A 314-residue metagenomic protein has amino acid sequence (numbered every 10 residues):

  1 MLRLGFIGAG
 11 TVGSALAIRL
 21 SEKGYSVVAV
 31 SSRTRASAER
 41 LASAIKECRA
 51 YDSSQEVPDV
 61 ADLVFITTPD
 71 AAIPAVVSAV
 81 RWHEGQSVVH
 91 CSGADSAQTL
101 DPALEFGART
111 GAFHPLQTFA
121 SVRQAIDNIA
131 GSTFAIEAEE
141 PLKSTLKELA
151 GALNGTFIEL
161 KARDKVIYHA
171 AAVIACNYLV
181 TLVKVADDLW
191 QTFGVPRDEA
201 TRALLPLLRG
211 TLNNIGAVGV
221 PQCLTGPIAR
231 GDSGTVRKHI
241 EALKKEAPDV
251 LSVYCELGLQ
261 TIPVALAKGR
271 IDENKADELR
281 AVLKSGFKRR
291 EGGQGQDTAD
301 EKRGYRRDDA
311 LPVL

Functional and structural regions predicted by a protein language model:
M1-E56, P312: NAD(P)+-binding Rossmann beta1-loop-alpha1 motif at the extreme N-terminus of oxidoreductases
L2, Q86, S132: Nucleotide donor/acceptor-binding cores
G5-F6, I66, I136: Hydrophobic Val/Ile/Leu positions in short beta-strands of Rossmann-like dinucleotide-binding domains
Y25-S26, A108, G155, V195: Short phosphate-binding/catalytic loops that engage adenosine nucleotides
R35, E39, I45-Q124: Rossmann-like NAD(P)(H) cofactor-binding subdomain of soluble oxidoreductases
R40-A44, A125-A217, E278, L283: Internal alpha-helical scaffold of NAD(P)-dependent oxidoreductase catalytic cores
G216-I271: Interdomain hinge/lid region at the active-site interface of Rossmann-like NAD(P)-dependent oxidoreductases
A247, A265-K268, E273-G295, Y305-L314: NAD(P)-dependent dehydrogenase/reductase Rossmann-like domain
